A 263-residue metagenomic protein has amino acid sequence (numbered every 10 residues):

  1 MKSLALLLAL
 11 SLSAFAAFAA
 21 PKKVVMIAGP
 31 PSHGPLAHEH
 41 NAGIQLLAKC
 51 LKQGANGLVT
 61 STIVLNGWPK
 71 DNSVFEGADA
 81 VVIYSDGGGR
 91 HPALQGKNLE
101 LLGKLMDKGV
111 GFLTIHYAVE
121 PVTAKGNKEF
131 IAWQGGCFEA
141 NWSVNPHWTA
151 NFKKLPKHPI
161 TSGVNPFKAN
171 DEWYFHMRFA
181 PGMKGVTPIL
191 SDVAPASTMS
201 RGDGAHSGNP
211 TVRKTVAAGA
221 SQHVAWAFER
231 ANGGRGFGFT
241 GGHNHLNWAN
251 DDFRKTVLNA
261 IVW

Functional and structural regions predicted by a protein language model:
A5-A16: Bacterial N-terminal signal peptides
L6, A20-K23, A28, A42-K49 (+4 more regions): Extracellular ligand-binding/catalytic regions of CAZymes and related secreted enzymes and adhesion modules
F15-P21, S32-H33: Bacterial Sec-dependent signal peptides at the C-terminal "C-region" and cleavage site
K23-A28, T60-I63, A80-S85, M106 (+6 more regions): Structural recognition of the beta-strand scaffold that forms the well-ordered cores of secreted hydrolase catalytic
I27, G87-P166: A glycine-rich, often tryptophan-bearing local segment used as a flexible ligand/cofactor-contacting loop or short
A55-K70: A short, well-structured beta->alpha microelement
F75-E76, L99: A short, aliphatic-rich alpha-helical micro-motif
G136-N232: Catalytic beta-strand/loop cores that center a nucleophilic Ser/Cys/Thr and support acyl-enzyme chemistry
